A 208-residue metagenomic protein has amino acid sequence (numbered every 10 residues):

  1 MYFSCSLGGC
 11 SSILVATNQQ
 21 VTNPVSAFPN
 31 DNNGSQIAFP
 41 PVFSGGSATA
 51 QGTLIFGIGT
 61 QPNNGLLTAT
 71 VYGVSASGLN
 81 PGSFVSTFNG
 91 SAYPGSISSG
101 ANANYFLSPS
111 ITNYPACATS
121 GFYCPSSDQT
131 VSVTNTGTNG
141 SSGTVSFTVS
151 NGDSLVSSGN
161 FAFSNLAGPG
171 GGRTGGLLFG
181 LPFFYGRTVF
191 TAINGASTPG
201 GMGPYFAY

Functional and structural regions predicted by a protein language model:
M1-P94, G201-Y205: Aspartyl protease catalytic domain
M1-Y2, A76-P125, G180: Aspartyl protease active-site motif detector
F28, I37, L54-G57, S96-I97 (+3 more regions): Long, contiguous hydrophobic alpha-helical segments, chiefly transmembrane helices and signal peptides
N32-S44, I58, V131, R173-G176 (+1 more regions): Short, Φ-rich (hydrophobic/aromatic) sequence segments
A50, N89-A92, G100, G172-R173 (+1 more regions): Short, well-ordered loop/turn elements at secondary-structure boundaries
P62-N64, A103-Y105, T198: Flexible loop/turn segments at secondary-structure boundaries
F106-S158: A compact, surface-exposed functional segment
T138-Y208: Aspartic protease catalytic domain
